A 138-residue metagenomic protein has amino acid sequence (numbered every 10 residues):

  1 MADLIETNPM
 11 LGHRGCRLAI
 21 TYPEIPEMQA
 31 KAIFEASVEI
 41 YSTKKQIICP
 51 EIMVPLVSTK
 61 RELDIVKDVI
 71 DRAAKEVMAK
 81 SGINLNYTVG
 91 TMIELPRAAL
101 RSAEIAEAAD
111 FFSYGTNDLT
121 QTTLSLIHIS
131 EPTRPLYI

Functional and structural regions predicted by a protein language model:
M1-S130, R134: Conserved alpha/beta-domain cores
